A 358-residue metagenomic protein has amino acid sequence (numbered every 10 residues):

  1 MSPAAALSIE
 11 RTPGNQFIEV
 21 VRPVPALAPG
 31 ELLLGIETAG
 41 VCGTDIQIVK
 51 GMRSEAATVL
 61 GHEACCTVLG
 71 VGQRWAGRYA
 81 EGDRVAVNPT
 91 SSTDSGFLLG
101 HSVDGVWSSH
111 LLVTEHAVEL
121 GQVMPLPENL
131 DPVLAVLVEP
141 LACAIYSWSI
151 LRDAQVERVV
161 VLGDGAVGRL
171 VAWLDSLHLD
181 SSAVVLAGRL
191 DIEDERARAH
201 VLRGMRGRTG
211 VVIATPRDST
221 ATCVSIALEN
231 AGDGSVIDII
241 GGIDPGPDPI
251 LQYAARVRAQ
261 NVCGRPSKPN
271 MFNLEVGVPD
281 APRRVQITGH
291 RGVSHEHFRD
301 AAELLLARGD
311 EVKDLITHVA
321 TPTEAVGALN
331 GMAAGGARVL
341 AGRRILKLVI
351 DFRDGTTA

Functional and structural regions predicted by a protein language model:
M1-H62, D354-A358: Short N-terminal strand-loop motif that marks the start of NAD(P)H/FAD-dependent oxidoreductase cofactor-binding domains
M1-S2, A214, R291-A358: C-terminal hydrophobic helical "lid"/dimerization subdomain of Rossmann-like NAD(P)H-dependent oxidoreductases
P25-A39, V49-S91, G105, P127: Glycine-rich beta-strand-centered segment in the early N-terminal region that forms part of a ligand/cofactor-binding
E63-C65, D83-R84, Y146, D164 (+1 more regions): Residue-level marker of beta-strand positions
S91-V159: NAD(P)H dinucleotide-binding glycine-rich loop of Rossmann-like/cofactor-binding domains, especially the beta1-alpha1
E128-G210: Mid-domain Rossmann-like dinucleotide-binding core that forms the NAD(H)/NADP(H) cofactor-binding site
I213, R217, E229-P266: ADP-ribose/adenylate-binding Rossmann-like module
P249-H318, A337: C-terminal substrate-binding/catalytic core of Rossmann-like NAD(P)-dependent dehydrogenases/reductases
